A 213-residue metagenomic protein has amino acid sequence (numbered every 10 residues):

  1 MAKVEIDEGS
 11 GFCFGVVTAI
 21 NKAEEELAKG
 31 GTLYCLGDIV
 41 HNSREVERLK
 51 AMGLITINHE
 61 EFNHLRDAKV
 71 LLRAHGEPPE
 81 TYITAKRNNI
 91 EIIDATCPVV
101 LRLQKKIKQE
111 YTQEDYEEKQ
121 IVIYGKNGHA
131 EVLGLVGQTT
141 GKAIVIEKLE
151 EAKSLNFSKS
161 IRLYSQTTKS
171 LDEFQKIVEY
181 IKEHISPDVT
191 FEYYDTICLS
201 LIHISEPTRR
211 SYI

Functional and structural regions predicted by a protein language model:
M1-G11, K29: Generic N-terminal amphipathic, Lys/Arg-enriched alpha-helix
T32-I39, I123-G125: Short internal beta-strands
G37-G53: N-terminal beta-loop-helix "entrance" segment that forms/cooperates in small-molecule cofactor or anionic ligand
I55-L65, K148, A152: Short acidic low-complexity segments
I92, Y111-Q113, I121-I161: Internal gly/pro-rich beta-alpha loop/helix module that stabilizes soluble enzyme cofactors or their anionic handles
T167-I185: Glycine-rich phosphate/diphosphate-binding loop of Rossmann-like nucleotide-binding domains
I202-I213: Single conserved hydrophobic/aromatic residue that forms the stacking wall/gate of nucleotide- or nucleobase-binding
